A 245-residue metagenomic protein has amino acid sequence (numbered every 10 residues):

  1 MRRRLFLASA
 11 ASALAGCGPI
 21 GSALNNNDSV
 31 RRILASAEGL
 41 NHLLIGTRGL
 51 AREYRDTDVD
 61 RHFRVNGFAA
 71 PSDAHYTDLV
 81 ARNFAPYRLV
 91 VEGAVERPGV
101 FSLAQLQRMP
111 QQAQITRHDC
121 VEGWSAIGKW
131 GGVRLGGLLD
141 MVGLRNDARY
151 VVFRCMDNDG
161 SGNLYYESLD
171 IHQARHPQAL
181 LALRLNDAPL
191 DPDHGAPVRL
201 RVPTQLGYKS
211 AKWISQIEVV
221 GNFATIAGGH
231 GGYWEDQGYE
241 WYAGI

Functional and structural regions predicted by a protein language model:
M1-R3, F63: Short, intrinsically disordered low-complexity segments
R3-R4, R199: Short, cationic motifs built from Arg/Lys/His that form the positively charged side of catalytic pockets
R4-A23: N-terminal export signals
I20-I245: Structured, non-membrane catalytic/scaffold regions adjacent to prosthetic-group chemistry
